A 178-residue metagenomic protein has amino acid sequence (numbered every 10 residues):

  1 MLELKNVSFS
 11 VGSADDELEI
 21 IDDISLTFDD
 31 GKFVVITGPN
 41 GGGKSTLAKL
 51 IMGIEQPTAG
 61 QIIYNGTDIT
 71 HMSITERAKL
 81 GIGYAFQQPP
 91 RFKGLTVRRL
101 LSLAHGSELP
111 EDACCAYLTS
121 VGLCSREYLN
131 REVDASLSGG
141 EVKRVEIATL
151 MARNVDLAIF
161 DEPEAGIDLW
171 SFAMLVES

Functional and structural regions predicted by a protein language model:
T37-P39: The feature captures the beta-strand-to-loop junction immediately N-terminal to the Walker
M52: Helix-to-loop junction immediately C-terminal to a conserved catalytic motif
G60-T67, L80, A113: Conserved ABC transporter NBD signature motif
D68-G83: ABC ATPase NBD coupling module
Q88, G94-A113: Q-loop/switch helix immediately C-terminal to the Walker
L150-M151: ABC ATPase C-loop
E162-P163, W170: Walker B catalytic motif
